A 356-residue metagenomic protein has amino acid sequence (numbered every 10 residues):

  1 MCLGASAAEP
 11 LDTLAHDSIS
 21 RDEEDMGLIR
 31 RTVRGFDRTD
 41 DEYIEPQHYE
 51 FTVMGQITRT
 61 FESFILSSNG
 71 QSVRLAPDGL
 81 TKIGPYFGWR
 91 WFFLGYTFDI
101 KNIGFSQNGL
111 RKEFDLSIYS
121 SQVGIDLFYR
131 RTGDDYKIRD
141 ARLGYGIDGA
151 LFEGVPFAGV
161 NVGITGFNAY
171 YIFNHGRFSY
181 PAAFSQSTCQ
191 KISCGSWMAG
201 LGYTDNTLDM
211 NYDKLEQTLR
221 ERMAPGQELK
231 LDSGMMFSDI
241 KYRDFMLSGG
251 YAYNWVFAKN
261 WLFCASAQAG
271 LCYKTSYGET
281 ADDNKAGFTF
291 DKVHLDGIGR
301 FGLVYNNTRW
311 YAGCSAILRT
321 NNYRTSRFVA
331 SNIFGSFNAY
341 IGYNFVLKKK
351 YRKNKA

Functional and structural regions predicted by a protein language model:
M1-E42, V346-A356: Cleavable N-terminal export/targeting peptides
Q47-V53, T81, R90-F92, S121-I125 (+5 more regions): Outer-envelope beta-barrel architecture signal
G55, I83-W89, F114-I118, F167-F173 (+5 more regions): Residues on the lipid-exposed face of transmembrane beta-strands in outer-membrane beta-barrel proteins
I57-S63, W89-F93, F98-G104, S120-Q122 (+7 more regions): Transmembrane beta-strands of outer-membrane beta-barrel pores
T60, L66-S67, S72-R74, F128-T165 (+1 more regions): Outer-membrane beta-barrel translocator/channel fold
S63-Q71, F98, S106-G109, I138-G144 (+5 more regions): Outer-membrane beta-barrel translocator domains and adjoining extracellular loop/strand segments of Gram-negative
K82, I138-R142, L151-V162, D209-D244 (+5 more regions): Extracellular/periplasm-exposed beta-strand and loop segments of Gram-negative cell-envelope proteins, dominated by
G166-A169, I333-A356: Outer-membrane beta-barrel "beta-signal"
